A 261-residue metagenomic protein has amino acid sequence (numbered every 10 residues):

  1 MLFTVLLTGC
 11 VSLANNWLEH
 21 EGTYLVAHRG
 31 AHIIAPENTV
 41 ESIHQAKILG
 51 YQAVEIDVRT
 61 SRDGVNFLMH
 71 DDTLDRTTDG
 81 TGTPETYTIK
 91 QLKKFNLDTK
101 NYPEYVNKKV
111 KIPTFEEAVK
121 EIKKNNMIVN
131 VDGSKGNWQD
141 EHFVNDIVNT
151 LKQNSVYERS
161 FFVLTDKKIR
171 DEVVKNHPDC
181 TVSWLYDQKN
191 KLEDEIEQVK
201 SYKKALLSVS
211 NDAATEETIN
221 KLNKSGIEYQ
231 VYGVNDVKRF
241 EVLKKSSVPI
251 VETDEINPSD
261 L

Functional and structural regions predicted by a protein language model:
M1-T8: Bacterial N-terminal signal peptides
G9-L261: Phosphate-group recognition and catalysis centered on beta-loop-alpha active-site segments
